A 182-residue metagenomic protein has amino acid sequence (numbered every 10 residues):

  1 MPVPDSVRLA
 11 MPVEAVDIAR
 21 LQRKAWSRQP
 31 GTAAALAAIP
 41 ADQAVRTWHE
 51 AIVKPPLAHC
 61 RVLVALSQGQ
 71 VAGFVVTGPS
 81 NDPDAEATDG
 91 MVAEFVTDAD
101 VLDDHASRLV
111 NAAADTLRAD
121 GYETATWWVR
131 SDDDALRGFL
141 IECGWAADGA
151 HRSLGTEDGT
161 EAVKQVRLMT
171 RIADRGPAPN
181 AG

Functional and structural regions predicted by a protein language model:
M1-V16, R20, K24, A33 (+1 more regions): Conserved N-terminal entry element of GNAT/NAT acetyltransferase domains
L9-P12, R23-T32, L36-V101, V110-A112 (+3 more regions): Acetyl-CoA-dependent GNAT
D17-L21, T47, R108, A112 (+2 more regions): Alpha-helical elements of Rossmann-like donor-binding domains used by nucleotide-donor carbohydrate transfer enzymes
C60, A162-M169: Short hydrophobic/aromatic beta-strand or adjacent loop that forms the aromatic wall/cage of a ligand/substrate-binding
T97, W127-R137: Conserved beta-strand-loop-alpha-helix junction that forms the acyl-donor binding cleft
L117-V129: Conserved GNAT acetyl-CoA-binding A-motif
W128-V129, I141-K164: Conserved catalytic-core motifs of GNAT/GCN5-like acyltransferases
